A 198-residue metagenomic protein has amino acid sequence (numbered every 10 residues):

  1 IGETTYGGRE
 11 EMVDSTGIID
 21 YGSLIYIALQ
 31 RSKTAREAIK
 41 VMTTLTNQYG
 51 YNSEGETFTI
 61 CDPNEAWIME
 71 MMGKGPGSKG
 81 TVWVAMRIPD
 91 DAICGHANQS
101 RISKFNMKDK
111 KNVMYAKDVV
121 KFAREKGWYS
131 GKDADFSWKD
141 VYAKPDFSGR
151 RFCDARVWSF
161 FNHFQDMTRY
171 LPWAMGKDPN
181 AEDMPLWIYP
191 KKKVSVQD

Functional and structural regions predicted by a protein language model:
I1-D198: N-terminal nucleophile
